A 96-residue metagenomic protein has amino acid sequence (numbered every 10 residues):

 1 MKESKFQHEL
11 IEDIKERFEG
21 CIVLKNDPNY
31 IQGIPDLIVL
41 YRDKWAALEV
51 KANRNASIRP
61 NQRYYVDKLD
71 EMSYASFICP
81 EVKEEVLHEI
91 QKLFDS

Functional and structural regions predicted by a protein language model:
M1-S96: Catalytic phosphate/metal-binding cores of nucleic-acid and nucleotide-processing enzymes, i.e., regions that mediate
